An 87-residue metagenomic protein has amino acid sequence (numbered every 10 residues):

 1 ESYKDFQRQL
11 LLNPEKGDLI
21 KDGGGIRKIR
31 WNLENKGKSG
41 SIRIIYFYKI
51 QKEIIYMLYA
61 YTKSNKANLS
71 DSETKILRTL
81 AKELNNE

Functional and structural regions predicted by a protein language model:
E1-G37, K52-I54, T62, A67-E87: Basic, Lys/Arg-enriched alpha-helical interface segments
S39-I44: Short, surface-exposed coil-to-beta transition loops
